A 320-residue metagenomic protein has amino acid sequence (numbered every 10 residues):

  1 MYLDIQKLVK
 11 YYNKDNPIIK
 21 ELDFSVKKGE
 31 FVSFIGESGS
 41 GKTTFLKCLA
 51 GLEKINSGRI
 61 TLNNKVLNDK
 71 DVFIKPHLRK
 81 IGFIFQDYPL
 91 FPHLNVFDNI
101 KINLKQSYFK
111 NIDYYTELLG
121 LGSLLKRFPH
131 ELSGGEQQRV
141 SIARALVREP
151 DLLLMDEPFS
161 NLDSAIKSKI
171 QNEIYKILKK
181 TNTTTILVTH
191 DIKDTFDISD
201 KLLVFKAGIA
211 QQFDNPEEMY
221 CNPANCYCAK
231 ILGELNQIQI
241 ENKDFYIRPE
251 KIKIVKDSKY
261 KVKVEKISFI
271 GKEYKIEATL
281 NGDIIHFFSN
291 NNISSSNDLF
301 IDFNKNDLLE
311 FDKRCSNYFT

Functional and structural regions predicted by a protein language model:
L67-G82, M219: ABC ATPase NBD coupling module
F109-L124, K176, N182: Conserved ABC ATPase "signature" region
F128-L132, E136-Q138: Conserved ABC ATPase signature
V147-D151: A short, proline-enriched helix->beta-strand linker immediately N-terminal to the Walker B motif in ABC-type P-loop
L153-E157: Catalytic Walker B motif of ABC-type/P-loop ATPase nucleotide-binding domains
A210-D214, N222: ABC ATPase "signature
D244-T320: Non-catalytic connector elements of ABC transporters
